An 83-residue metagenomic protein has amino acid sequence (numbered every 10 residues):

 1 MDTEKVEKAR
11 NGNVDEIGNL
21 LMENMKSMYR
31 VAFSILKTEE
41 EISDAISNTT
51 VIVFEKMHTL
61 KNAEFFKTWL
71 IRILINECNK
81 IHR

Functional and structural regions predicted by a protein language model:
M1-T3: Acidic, Ser/Thr- and Pro/Gly-rich low-complexity regulatory segments
V6-R30, S34: A short, charge-rich alpha-helical start-of-domain segment used by transcription regulators
V14, M25, E39, M57-A63 (+1 more regions): A short, glycine- and basic residue-enriched loop/turn that sits immediately adjacent to a domain's principal
R30, D44-V51, E55, E64-N76: Structural recognition of an alpha-helix C-terminal capping motif at a helix-to-coil junction
H58-K61, I75-R83: Arg/Lys-rich amphipathic alpha helix in sigma70-family domain 2
